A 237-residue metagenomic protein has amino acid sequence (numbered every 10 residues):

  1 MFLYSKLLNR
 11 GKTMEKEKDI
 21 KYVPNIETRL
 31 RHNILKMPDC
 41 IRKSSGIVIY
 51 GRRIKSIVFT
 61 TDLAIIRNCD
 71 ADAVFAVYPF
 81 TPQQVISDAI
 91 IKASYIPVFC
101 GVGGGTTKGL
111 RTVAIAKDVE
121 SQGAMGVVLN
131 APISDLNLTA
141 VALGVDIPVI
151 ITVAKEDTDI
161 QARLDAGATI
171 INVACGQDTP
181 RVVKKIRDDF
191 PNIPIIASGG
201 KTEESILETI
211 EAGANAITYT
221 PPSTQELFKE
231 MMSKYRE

Functional and structural regions predicted by a protein language model:
L7-C100, G104-L110, S121: Conserved N-terminal beta1-alpha1 strand-loop-helix module at the mouth
E15-N33, S45, R52, I196 (+1 more regions): Alpha/beta catalytic cores of nucleotide-metabolism and tRNA/nucleoside-modifying enzymes
R53-V58, A73-F80, G101-K108, A124-S134 (+3 more regions): Catalytic beta/alpha-barrel core
I65-I66, I90, D118-E120, V141-A142 (+3 more regions): Generic structural signal for hydrophobic
D70-A71, S94-P97, Q122-M125, V145-P148 (+3 more regions): Glycine-enriched alpha-helix->loop->beta-strand junction motifs that scaffold or abut catalytic
T81-G105, L136-E156, D178-T202, Y235-E237: Alpha-helix-loop-beta-strand connector modules within alpha/beta enzyme cores
L110-V119, T158-D165, K201-N215, Y219: Catalytic cores of alpha/beta
G123-D135, T169-V182, G213-S233: Glycine-rich phosphate-binding active-site loops on the catalytic face of alpha/beta enzymes
